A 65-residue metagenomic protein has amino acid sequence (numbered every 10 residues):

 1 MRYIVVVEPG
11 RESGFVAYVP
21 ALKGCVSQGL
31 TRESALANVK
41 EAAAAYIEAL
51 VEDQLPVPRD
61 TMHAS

Functional and structural regions predicted by a protein language model:
M1-Y3, A37-S65: Short, charged, surface-exposed hinge/linker loops at domain edges that act as mobile lids or interdomain connectors
Y3, F15, C25-S27: Structural detector for hydrophobic anchor residues on beta-strands
V7-L22: Short aromatic-glycine-(Arg/Gly/Cys) micro-motifs in beta-strand/loop hairpins
E12, L30, A37-N38: An amphipathic alpha-helix/helix-turn recognition signal
A17, T31, A42-A45: N-terminal functional modules and adjacent low-complexity/disordered segments of proteins
Y18, L36-A37: Short, surface-exposed helix/turn micro-motifs that flank interaction/cofactor sites
K23-S34: A short, exposed loop/beta-hairpin motif centered on an aromatic-Gly-Thr core
